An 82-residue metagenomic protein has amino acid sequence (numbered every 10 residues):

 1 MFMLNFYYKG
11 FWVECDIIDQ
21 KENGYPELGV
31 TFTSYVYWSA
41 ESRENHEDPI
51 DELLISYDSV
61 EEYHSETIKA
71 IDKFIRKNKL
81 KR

Functional and structural regions predicted by a protein language model:
M1-N5, Y25-T31, I50, S56-Y57 (+1 more regions): Short linear sequence motifs
M1-Y25: Negatively charged, low-complexity tracts enriched in Asp/Glu with abundant Ser/Thr
F6, V13-C15, V30-V36, T67 (+1 more regions): Hydrophobic beta-strand residues in large extracellular and virion-surface proteins
D16-D51: A short, structured beta-strand/loop element
Y37-R82: Acidic, low-complexity intrinsically disordered segments
